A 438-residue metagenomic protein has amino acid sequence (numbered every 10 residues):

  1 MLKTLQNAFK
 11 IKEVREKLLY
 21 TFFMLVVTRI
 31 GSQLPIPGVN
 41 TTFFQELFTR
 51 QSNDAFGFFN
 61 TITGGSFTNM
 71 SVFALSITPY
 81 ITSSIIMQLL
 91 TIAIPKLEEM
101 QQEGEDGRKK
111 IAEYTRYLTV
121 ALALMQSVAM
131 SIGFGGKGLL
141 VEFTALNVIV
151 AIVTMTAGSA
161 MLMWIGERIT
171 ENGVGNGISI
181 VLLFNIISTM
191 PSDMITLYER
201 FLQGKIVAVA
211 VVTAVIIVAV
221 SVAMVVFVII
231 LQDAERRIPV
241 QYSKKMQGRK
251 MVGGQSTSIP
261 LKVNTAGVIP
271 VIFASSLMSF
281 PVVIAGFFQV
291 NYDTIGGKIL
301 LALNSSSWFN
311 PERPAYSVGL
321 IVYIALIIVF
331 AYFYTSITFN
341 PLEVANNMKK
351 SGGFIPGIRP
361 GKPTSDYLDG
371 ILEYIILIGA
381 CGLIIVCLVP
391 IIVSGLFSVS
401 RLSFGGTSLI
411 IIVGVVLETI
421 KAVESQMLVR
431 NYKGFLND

Functional and structural regions predicted by a protein language model:
M1-Q101, E105-D438: N-terminal cationic and glycine-rich segments that engage phosphates or anionic surfaces
